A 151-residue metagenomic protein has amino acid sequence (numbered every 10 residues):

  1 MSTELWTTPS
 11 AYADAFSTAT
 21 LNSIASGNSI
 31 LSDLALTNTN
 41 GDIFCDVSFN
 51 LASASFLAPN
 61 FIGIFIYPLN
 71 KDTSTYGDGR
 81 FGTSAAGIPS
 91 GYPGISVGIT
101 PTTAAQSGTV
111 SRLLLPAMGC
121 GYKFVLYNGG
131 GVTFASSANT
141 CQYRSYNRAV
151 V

Functional and structural regions predicted by a protein language model:
M1-A15, M118-C120, Y127-V151: C-terminal interaction-tip segments
M1-I43, S48: Solvent-exposed, flexible loop/coil segments flanking beta-strands in beta-rich domains
T37, S48-A52, T100, S111-L113 (+1 more regions): A structural detector for beta-sheet-dominated domains
G41-L51, F61-L69, P116-C141: Internal, hydrophobic beta-strand segments that form the core of beta-sheet-rich folds
A54-A58: Short consensus segments that form the blades of beta-propeller domains, in both extracellular/periplasmic
N60-F65, D78-G87, V110-L113, S137-C141: "Short basic amphipathic alpha-helical interaction patches in structured regions
Y67-Q106: Terminal beta-strand-rich extracellular "head" domains that mediate receptor/glycan or other ligand binding
I95-Y122, L126-G131: Beta-sandwich interaction modules
